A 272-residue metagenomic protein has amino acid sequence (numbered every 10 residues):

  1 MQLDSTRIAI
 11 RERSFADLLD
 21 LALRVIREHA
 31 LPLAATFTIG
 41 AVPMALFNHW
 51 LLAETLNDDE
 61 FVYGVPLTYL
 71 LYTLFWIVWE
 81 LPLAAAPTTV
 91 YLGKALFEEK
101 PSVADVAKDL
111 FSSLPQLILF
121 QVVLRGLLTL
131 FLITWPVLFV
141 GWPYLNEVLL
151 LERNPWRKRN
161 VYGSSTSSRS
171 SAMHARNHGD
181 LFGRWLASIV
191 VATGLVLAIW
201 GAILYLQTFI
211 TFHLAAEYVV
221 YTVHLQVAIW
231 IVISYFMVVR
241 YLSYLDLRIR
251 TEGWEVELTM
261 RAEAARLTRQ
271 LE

Functional and structural regions predicted by a protein language model:
M1-E272: Hydrophobic alpha-helical membrane segments
